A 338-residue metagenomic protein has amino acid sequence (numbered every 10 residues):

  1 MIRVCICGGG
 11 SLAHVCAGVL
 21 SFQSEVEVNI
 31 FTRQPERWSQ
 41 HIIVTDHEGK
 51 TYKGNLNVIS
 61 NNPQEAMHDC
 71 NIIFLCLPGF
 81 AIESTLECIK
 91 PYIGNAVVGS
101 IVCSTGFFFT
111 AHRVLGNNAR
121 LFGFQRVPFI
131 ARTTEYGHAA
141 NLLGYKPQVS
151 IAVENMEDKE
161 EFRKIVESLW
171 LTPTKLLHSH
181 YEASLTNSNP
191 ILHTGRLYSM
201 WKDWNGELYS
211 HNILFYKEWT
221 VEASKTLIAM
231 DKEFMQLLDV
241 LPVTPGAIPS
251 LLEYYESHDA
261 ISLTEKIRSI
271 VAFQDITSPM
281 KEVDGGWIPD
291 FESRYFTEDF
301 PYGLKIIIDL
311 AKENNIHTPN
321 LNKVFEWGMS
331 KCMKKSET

Functional and structural regions predicted by a protein language model:
M1-K53, E65-M67: NAD(P)+-binding Rossmann beta1-loop-alpha1 motif at the extreme N-terminus of oxidoreductases
I2, A96, P147-V149: Nucleotide donor/acceptor-binding cores
K50-E65, G79-E87: Glycine-rich, highly charged phosphate/nucleotide-binding loops
I72-L75, G79-A140: Rossmann-like NAD(P)(H) cofactor-binding subdomain of soluble oxidoreductases
G116-N117, Q125-T172: Internal, well-ordered alpha/beta segment that forms a basic, Gly-enriched binding/recognition surface
S150-E253: Active-site-lining helix/loop region of Rossmann-like oxidoreductase modules
G206, S210, K217, S224-T338: NAD(P)-dependent Rossmann-like dehydrogenase/reductase catalytic/cofactor-binding core
